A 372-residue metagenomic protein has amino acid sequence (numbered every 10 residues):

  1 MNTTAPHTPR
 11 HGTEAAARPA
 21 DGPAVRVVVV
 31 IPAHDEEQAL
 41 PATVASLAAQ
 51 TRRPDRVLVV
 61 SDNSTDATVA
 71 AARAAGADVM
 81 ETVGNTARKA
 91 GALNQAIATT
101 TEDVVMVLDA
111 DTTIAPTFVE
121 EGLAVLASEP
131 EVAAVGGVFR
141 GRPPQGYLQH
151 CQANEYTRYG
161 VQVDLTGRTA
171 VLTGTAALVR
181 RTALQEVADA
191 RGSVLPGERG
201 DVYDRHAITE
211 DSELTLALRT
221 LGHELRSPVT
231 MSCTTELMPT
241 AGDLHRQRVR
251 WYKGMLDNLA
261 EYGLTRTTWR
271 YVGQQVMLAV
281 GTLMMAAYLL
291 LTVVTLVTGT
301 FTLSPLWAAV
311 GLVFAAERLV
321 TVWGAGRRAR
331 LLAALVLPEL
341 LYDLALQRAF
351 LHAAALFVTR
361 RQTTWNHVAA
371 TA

Functional and structural regions predicted by a protein language model:
V25-V28, R56, E213: Cell-envelope/extracellular polymer assembly enzymes that use nucleotide-activated donors
L40-A42, D66-A74, T117: Acidic helix N-cap motif at the loop->helix transition within catalytic regions of sugar-transfer enzymes
A45-P54: Short, acidic, metal-binding catalytic loop of nucleotide-sugar glycosyltransferases
D55-L58, V69-T99, G137-V138, R142 (+2 more regions): Conserved donor nucleotide-binding strand/loop of the catalytic core
A90-A92, E102, P116-H206, V249: Long helical/loop segments within the catalytic core of UDP-sugar-dependent glycosyltransferases, especially the large
V105: Short aromatic/hydrophobic "clamp" motif used to bind/position activated sugar donors
D109-T113: The conserved acidic donor/metal-binding loop of glycosyltransferases
M277-R361: Membrane-embedded multi-pass helical conduit in multi-pass membrane proteins, especially envelope-biosynthetic
